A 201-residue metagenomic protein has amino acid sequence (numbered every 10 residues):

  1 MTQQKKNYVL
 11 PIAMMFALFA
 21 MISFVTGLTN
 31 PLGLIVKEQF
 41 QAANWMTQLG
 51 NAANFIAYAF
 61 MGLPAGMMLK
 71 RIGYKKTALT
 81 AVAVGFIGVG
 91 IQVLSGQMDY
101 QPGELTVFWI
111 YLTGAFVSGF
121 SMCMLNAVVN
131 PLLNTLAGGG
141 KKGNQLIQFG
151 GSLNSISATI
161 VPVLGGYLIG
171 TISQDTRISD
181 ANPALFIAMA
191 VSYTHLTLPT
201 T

Functional and structural regions predicted by a protein language model:
A17-V36: Extracytoplasmic
A52-G66: Central cavity-lining transmembrane alpha-helices of secondary-active solute carriers, predominantly the Major
V84-Q101: C-terminal ends and interior cores of transmembrane alpha-helices in multi-pass membrane transporters/permeases
T106-M124: Hydrophobic core of transmembrane alpha-helices in multi-pass small-molecule transporters, especially MFS/SLC-type
C123-F149: Cytoplasmic helix-loop-helix junction between adjacent transmembrane helices in 12-TM secondary transporters
I147-G165: Glycine-rich segments within core transmembrane alpha-helices of 12-TM secondary carriers
T194-T200: Conserved small/polar residues in nucleotide/adenosyl-binding loops
